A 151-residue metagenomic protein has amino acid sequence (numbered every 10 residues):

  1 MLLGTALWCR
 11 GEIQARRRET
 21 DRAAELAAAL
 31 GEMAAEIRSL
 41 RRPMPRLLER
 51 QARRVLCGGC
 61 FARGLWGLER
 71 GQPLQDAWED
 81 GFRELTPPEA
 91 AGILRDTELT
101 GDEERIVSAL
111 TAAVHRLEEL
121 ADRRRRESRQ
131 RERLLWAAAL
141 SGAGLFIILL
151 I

Functional and structural regions predicted by a protein language model:
M1-W66: Juxtamembrane/interface alpha-helical elements of multi-pass membrane proteins
L2-G4, A139-G144: Hydrophobic alpha-helical transmembrane segments of multi-pass integral membrane proteins
A23, T97-L140: Membrane-interface, cytosolic juxtamembrane amphipathic helix immediately N-terminal to a transmembrane helix, enriched
L26-A29, M33, G64, A90-L94 (+2 more regions): Amphipathic alpha-helices that form helix-helix packing interfaces
R54, L68-G71, T100, E104: Residues at alpha-helix boundaries and the short loops/turns that link adjacent helices
G64-D80: Cytoplasmic juxtamembrane interface segments
Q75-E104: Short, non-transmembrane cytosolic segments of multipass membrane proteins
A143-I151: Juxtamembrane "helix exit" motif at the C-terminal ends of alpha-helical transmembrane segments in multi-pass membrane
